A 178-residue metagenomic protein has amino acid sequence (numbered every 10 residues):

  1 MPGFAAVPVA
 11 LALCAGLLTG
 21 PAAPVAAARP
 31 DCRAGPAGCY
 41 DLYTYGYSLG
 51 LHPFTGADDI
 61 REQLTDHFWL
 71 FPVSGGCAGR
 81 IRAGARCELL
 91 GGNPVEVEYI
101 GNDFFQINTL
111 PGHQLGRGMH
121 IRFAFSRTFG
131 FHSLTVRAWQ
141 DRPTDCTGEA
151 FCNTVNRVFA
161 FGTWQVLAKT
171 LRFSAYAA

Functional and structural regions predicted by a protein language model:
M1-A27: Secretory targeting and sorting signals
A26-E88: Hydrophobic ligand-binding cavity/cleft-lining segments
L49-L51, P111-G112, A150-R157: Second-shell loop/turn segments in exported
G91-F129: Hydrophobic-ligand binding "helix-grip"
L110-Q114, V136-E149: Short, solvent-exposed aromatic-acidic interface loops
D141-A178: A conserved amphipathic terminal alpha-helix motif
